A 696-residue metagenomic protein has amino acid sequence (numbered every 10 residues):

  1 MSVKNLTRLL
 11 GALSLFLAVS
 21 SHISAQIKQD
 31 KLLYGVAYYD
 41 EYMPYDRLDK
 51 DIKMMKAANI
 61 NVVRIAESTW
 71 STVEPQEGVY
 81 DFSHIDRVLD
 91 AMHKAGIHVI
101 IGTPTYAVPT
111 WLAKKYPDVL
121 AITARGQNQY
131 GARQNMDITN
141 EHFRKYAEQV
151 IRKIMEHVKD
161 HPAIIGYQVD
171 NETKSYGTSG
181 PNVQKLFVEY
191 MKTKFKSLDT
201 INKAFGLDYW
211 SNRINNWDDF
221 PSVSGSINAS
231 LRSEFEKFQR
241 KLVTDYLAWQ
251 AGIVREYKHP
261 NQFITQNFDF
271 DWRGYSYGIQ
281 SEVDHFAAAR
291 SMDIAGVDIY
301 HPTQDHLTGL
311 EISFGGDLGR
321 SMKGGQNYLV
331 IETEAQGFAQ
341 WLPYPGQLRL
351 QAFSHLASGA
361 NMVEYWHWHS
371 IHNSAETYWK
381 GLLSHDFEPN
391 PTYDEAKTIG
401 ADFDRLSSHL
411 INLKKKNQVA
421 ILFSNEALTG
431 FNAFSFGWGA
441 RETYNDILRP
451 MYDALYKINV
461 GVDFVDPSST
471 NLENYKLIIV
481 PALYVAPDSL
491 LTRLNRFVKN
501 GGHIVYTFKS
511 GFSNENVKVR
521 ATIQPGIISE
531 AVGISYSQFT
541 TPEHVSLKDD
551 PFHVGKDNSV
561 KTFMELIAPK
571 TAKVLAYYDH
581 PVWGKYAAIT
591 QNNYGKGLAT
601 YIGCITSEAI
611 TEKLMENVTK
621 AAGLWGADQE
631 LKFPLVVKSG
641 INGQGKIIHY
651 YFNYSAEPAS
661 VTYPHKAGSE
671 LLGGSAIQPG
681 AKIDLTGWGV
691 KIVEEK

Functional and structural regions predicted by a protein language model:
L10-S20: Bacterial N-terminal signal peptides
A25-V62, P75, D90-A91, H409: N-terminal carbohydrate-binding accessory modules
Q29, L33, A66, V73-G78 (+6 more regions): Aromatic- and acidic-residue-enriched carbohydrate-binding clefts of CAZyme catalytic domains
Y34-M43, S68-S83, Q129-Y146, T173-G177 (+6 more regions): The substrate-binding groove and active-site-proximal loops of carbohydrate-active enzymes, especially glycoside
Y42-K56, Q149-K153, S276-A288, Y344-A352 (+1 more regions): Short, acidic/polar
D49-K56, V62-N128, Q250-K258: Aromatic-lined substrate-binding rim segments of carbohydrate-active enzymes
N128-D305, G309-I312: Polysaccharide-binding and catalytic clefts of secreted carbohydrate-active enzymes
P260, A289-K696: Carbohydrate-binding surfaces of carbohydrate-active enzymes
